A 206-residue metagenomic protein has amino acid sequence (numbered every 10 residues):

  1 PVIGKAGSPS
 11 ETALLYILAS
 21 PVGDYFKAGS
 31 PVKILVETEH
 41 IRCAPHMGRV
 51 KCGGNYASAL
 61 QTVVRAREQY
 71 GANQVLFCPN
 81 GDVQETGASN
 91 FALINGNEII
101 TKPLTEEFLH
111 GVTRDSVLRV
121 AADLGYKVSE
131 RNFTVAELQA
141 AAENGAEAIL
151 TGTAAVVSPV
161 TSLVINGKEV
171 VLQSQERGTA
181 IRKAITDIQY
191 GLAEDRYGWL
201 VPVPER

Functional and structural regions predicted by a protein language model:
I3-R206: Helix-start/capping segments and mature chain N-termini
